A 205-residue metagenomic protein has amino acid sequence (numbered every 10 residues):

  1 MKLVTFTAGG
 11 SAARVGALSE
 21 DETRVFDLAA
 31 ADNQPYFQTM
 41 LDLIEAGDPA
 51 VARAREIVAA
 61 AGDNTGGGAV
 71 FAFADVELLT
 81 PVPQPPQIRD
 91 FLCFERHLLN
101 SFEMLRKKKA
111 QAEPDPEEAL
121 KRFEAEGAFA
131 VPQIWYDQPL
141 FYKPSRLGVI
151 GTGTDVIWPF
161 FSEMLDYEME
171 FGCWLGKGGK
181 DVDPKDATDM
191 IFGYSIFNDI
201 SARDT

Functional and structural regions predicted by a protein language model:
K2-T7, A12, E20, Q38-T205: Active-site microenvironments in enzyme catalytic cores
A12-A29: Short, surface-exposed terminal/edge motifs of secreted or surface/virion proteins that either
A29-P35, I196-F197: Short, solvent-exposed aromatic-acidic interface loops
